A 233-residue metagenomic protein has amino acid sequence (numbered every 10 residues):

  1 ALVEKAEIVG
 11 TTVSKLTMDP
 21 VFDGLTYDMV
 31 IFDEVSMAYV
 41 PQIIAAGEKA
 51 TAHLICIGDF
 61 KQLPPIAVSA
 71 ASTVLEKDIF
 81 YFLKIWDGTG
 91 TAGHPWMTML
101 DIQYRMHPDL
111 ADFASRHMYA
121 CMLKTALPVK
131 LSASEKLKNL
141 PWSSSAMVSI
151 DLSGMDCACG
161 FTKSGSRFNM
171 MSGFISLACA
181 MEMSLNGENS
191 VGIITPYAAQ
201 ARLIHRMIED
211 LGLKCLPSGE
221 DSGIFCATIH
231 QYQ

Functional and structural regions predicted by a protein language model:
A1-A6, A71: Conserved helicase ATPase core
S14-L16, P20-Q233: Conserved helicase motor core of SF1/SF2 NTP-dependent helicases
